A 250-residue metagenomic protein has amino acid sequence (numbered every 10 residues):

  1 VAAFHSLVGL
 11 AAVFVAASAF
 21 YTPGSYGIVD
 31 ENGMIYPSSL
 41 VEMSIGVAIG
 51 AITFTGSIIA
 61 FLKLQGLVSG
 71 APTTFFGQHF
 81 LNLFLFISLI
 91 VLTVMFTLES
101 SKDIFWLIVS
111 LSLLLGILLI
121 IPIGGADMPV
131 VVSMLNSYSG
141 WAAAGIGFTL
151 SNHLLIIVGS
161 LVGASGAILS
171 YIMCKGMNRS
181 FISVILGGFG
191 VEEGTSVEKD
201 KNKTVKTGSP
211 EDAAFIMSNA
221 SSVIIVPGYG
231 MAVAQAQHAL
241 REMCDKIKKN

Functional and structural regions predicted by a protein language model:
V1-P129, M134-S137, L155, S160 (+3 more regions): Acidic, glycine-enriched active-site microenvironments
S110, L114-I117, W141-G145, S209-F215: Structured alpha-helical segments in the cores of large, soluble enzyme domains
I120-I123, F148, L161, A214-M217 (+1 more regions): Replace "in large, NTP-powered and nucleic-acid-processing enzymes" with "in large, NTP-powered factors and other
V132, G145, V158-L161, C174 (+2 more regions): Generic hydrophobic alpha-helical scaffold/packing signal
M134-S151: Interfacial segments of multi-pass membrane proteins
L161-A220: Membrane-interfacial segments at transmembrane helix termini in multi-pass membrane proteins
K199-N250: Structured cytosolic domains appended to multi-pass membrane proteins
